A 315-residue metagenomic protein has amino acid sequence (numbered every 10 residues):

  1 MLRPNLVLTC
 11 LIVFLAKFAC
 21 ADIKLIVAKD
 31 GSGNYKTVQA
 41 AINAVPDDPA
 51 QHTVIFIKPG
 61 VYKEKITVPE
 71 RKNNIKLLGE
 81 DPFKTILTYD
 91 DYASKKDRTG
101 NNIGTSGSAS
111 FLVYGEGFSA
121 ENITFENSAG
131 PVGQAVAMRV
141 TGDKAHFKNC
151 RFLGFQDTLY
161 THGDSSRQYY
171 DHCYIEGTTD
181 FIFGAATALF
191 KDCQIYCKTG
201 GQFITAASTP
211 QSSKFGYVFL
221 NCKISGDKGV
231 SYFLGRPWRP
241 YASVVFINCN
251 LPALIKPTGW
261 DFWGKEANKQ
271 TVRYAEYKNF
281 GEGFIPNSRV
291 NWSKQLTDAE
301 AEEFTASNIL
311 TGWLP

Functional and structural regions predicted by a protein language model:
M1-V7: Bacterial N-terminal signal peptides that target proteins for export
T9-A16: Bacterial N-terminal signal peptides
A19: An N-terminal RHG(E/S)-centered segment typical of histidine phosphatases
D22-P315: Sequence-level preference for short, compositionally simple segments enriched in small aliphatic or small polar residues
